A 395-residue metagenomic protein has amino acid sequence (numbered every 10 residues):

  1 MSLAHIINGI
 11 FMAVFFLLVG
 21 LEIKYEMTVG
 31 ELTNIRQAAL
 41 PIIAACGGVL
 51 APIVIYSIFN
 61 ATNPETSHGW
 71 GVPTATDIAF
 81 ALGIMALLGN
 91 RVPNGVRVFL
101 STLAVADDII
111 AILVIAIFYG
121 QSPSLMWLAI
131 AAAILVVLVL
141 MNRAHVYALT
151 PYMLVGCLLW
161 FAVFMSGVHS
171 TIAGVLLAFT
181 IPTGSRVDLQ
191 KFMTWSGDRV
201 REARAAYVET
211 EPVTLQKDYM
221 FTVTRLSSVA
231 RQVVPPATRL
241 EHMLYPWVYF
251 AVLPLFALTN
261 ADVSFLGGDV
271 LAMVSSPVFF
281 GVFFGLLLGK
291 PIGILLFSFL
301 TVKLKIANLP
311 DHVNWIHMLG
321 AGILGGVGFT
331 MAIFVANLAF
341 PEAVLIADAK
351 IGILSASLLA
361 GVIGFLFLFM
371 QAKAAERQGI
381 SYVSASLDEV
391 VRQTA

Functional and structural regions predicted by a protein language model:
M1, L18-N34, L50-G71: Transmembrane alpha-helix boundary signature
M1, N142, P151-V155, S170-D311 (+1 more regions): Predominantly late transmembrane helices and immediately cytosolic-facing juxtamembrane segments
A4-F16, P64-A79, G120-A133, T171 (+1 more regions): Structural signature of hydrophobic alpha-helical transmembrane segments
L17-T33, L82-P93, V136-Y147, A237-T238 (+2 more regions): C-terminal ends of transmembrane helices
E22, A51-P52, P73-V98, D107-L113 (+3 more regions): Short helical (or helix-break) motifs at transmembrane helix termini and adjacent helical loops in multi-pass membrane
Y25-L40, E65-S67, N94-G95, V146-Y152 (+4 more regions): Interfacial helix-loop-helix linkers and transmembrane-helix boundary segments in multi-pass membrane proteins
E26-I53, S124-A133, G267-G289, W315 (+2 more regions): Entry/N-cap segments of selected transmembrane alpha helices and their immediately preceding amphipathic helices
M85-V200: Functional cores that coordinate and move charged inorganic groups
